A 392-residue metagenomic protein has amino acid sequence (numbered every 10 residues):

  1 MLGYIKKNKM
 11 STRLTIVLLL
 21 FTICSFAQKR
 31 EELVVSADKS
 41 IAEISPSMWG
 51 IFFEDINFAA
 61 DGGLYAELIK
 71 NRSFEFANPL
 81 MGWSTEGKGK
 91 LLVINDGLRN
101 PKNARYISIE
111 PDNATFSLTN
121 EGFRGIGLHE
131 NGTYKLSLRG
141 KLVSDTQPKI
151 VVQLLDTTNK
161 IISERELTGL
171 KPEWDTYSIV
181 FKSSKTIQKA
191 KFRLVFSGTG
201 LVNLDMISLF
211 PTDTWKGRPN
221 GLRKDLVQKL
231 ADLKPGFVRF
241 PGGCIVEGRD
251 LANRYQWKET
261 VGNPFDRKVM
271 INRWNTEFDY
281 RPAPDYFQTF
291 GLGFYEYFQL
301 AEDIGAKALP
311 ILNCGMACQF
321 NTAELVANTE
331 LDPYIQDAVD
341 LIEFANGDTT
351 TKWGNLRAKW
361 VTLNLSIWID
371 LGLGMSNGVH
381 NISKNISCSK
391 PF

Functional and structural regions predicted by a protein language model:
M1-R30: Bacterial Sec-dependent N-terminal signal peptides
I23-F26, L98, K390-F392: Short, intrinsically disordered, charge-balanced linker/junction segments flanking boundaries in proteins
Q28-T289, K307-L309, T322-D332, S383: Extracellular and organelle-lumenal recognition/adhesion modules and their flexible linkers in secreted
E54, F210, K229, L300-I304 (+2 more regions): Structured segments of extracytoplasmic/periplasmic soluble domains in secreted or envelope-associated proteins
D156, C244, C314-M316, N377: Active-site-proximal loop/turn and secondary-structure-junction residues that shape catalytic pockets, frequently
K224, Q228, Y295, Q299 (+3 more regions): Solvent-exposed, polar/charged alpha-helical surfaces in well-ordered, non-transmembrane soluble domains, broadly
E296-K307, N364: A structural motif corresponding to the C-terminal end of an alpha-helix and its immediate exit/capping segment
P333, D337-D340, F344-F392: Active-site neighborhood of glycoside hydrolase catalytic domains
